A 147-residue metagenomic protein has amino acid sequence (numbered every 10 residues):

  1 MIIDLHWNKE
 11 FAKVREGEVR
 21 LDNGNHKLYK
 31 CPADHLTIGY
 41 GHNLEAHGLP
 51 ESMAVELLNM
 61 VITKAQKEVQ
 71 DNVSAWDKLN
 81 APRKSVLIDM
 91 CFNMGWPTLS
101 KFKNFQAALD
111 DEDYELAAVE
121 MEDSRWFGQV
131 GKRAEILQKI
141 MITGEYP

Functional and structural regions predicted by a protein language model:
M1-H26, H42-L44, M53-M60, Q66 (+1 more regions): Long, amphipathic alpha-helical surface segments
D4-W7, C31-A33, N80: A generic structural signal for short, non-catalytic loop/turn and secondary-structure boundary residues
K9-F11, H35-T37, K84: A residue-level signal for beta-strand positions that form part of recognition/binding surfaces within mature
Y29-H47: Substrate-binding/active-site groove segments that recognize and process beta-1,4-linked N-acetyl-hexosamine
T37-G39, V86-D89, L116: Structural recognition of the beta-strand scaffold that forms the well-ordered cores of secreted hydrolase catalytic
H47-G48, D77: Helix-turn-helix-type domain boundary/helix-start signal
N59-N104: An amphipathic, hydrophobic-aromatic interaction surface with interspersed Lys/Arg that forms lipid/phosphate-bearing
